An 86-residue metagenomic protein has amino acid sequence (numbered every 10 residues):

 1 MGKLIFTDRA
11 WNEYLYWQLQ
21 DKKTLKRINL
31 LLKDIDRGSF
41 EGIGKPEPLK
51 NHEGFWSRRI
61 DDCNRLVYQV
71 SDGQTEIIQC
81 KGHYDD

Functional and structural regions predicted by a protein language model:
M1-L4, D8-L25, L30, I43 (+3 more regions): Enriched for short, Lys/Arg-rich terminal
G38-G42: Short secondary-structure junctions
